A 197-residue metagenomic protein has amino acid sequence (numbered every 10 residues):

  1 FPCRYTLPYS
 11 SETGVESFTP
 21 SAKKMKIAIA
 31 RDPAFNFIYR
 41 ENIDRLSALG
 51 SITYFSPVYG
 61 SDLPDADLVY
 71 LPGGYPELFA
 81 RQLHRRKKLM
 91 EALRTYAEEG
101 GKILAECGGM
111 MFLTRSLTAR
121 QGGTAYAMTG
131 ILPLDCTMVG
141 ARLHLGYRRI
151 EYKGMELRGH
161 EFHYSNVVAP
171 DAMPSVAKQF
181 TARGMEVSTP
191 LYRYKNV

Functional and structural regions predicted by a protein language model:
F1-K26, T137-V197: Amide-donor transfer/coupling interface in amidating biosynthetic enzymes
F1-S56, Y70: C-terminal accessory "lid"/substrate-recognition subdomains
A30-P33, P57, P72-G74, R115 (+2 more regions): Fold-independent oxyanion-binding glycine-rich loops and adjacent beta-strand/coil segments at enzyme active sites
N36-R40, K87, E156: Electropositive phosphate-/nucleotide-binding environments in soluble metabolic enzymes
F55-P64: Short acidic low-complexity segments
D67: Conserved acidic residues
Y75-R149: Cysteine-nucleophile active-site neighborhood
